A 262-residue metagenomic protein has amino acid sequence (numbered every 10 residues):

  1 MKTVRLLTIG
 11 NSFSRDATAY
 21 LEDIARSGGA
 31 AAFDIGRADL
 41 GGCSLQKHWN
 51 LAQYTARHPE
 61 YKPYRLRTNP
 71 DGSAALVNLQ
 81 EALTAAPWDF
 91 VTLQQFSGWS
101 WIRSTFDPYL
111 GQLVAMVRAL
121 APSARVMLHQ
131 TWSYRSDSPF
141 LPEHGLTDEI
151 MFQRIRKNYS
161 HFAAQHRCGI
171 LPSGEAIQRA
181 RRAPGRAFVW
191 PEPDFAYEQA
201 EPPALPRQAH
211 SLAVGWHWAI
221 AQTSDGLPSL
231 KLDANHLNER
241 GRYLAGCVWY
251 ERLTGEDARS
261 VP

Functional and structural regions predicted by a protein language model:
M1-T3: Basic/polar N-terminal segments that are highly enriched at the extreme N-terminus, encompassing both cleavable
R5-L7, R15-Q112, M116-A119, R135: Conserved SGNH/GDSL esterase-like catalytic core that processes O-acyl groups on lipids and polysaccharides
Y20, V248, R252: Alpha-helical scaffold segments in soluble metabolic enzymes
L76-E239, S260: Alpha-helical cap/lid subdomain in secreted, periplasmic, or secretory-pathway luminal O-acyl-processing enzymes
E251-P262: Substrate-binding/catalytic groove segments of enzymes that remodel or degrade extracellular structural polymers
